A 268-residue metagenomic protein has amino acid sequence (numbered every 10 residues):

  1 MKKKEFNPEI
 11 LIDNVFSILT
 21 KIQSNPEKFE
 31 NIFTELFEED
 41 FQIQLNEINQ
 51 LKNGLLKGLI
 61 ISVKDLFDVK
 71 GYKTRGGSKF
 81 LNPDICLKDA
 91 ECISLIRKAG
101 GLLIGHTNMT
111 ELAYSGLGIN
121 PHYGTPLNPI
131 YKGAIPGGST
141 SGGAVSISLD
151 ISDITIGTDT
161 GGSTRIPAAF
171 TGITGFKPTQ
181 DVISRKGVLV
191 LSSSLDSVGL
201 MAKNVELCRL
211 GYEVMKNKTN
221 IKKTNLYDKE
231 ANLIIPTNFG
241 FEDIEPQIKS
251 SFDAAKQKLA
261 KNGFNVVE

Functional and structural regions predicted by a protein language model:
M1-I85, A113-Y114, T224: Short, well-ordered alpha-helical
K2-E5, V214-E268: Gly/Ser-rich, acidic/histidine-flanked active-site/gating loops
V15-I18, D89, C208, L233 (+1 more regions): Residue-level signal for inorganic ion chemistry
T20-E27, Q50, G101, P178-D181 (+3 more regions): Generic secondary-structure signature for well-ordered alpha-helical cores
G58, H106, K229-E230: Phosphate-coordination loops involved in phosphoryl transfer and adenosine-cofactor binding
Y72-G77, G105-H106, S192-S193, L233-N238: Short beta-strands and strand-loop turn motifs
D89-A90, S94-Y212: Short glycine/serine-rich loop segments
